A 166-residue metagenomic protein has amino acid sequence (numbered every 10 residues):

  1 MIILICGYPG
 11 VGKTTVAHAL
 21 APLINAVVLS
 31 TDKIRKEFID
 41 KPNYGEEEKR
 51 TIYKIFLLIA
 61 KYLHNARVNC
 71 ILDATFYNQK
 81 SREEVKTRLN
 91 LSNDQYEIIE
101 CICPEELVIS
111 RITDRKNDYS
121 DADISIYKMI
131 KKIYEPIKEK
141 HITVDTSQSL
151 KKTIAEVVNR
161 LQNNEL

Functional and structural regions predicted by a protein language model:
I5: Hydrophobic anchor at the beta1->P-loop junction of P-loop NTPases
Y8: P-loop (Walker A) phosphate-binding loop of NTP-binding proteins
V11: ATP-binding Walker
T14: Walker A/P-loop
H18-A66: Conserved substrate/cofactor phosphate-moiety recognition/catalytic segment in nucleotide-dependent phosphotransferases
T51-S92: Glycine-rich phosphate-binding loop used to anchor ATP phosphates in small-molecule kinases, encompassing both
S92-R111, V144: Conserved phosphate-donor/acceptor-positioning beta-strand/loop module used by diverse small-molecule
D114-E156: Small-molecule kinase domains that catalyze NTP-dependent phosphoryl transfer to phosphate-bearing small molecules
